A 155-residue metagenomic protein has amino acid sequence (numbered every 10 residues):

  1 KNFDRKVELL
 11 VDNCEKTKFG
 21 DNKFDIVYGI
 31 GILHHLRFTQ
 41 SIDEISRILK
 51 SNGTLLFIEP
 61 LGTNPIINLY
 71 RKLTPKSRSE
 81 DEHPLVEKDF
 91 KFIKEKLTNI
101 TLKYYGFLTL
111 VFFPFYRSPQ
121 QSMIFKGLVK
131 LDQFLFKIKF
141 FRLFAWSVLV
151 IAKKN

Functional and structural regions predicted by a protein language model:
F3-K18: Conserved SAM-binding strand-loop segment of SAM-dependent methyltransferases
Y28: A conserved beta-strand element that flanks and buttresses the S-adenosyl-L-methionine
L36-I45: A short, conserved alpha-helix within the catalytic core of class I
N52-P60: Conserved beta-strand signature within the Rossmann-like core of class I S-adenosyl-L-methionine
E59-P65, G106-T109: Short "lid" loop at the C-terminus of a central beta-strand within the Rossmann-like core of SAM-dependent
G62-E80: Short, glycine-/aromatic-enriched active-site segment of Class I SAM-dependent methyltransferases
E82-K103: Short alpha-helix
Y104-N155: A C-terminal cap/extension of S-adenosyl-L-methionine-dependent methyltransferases that defines the acceptor-substrate
